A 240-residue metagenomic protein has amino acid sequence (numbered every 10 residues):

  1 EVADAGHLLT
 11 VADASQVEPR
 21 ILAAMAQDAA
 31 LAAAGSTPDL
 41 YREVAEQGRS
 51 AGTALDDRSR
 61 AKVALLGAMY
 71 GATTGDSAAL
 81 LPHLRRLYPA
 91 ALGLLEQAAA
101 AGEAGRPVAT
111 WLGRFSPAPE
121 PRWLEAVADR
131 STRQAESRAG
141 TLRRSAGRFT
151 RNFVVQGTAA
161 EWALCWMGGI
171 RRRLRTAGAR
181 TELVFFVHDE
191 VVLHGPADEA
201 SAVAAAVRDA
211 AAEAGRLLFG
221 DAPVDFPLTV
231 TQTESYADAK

Functional and structural regions predicted by a protein language model:
E1-K240: Conserved catalytic core of nucleotide polymerization and phosphodiester-bond processing enzymes
